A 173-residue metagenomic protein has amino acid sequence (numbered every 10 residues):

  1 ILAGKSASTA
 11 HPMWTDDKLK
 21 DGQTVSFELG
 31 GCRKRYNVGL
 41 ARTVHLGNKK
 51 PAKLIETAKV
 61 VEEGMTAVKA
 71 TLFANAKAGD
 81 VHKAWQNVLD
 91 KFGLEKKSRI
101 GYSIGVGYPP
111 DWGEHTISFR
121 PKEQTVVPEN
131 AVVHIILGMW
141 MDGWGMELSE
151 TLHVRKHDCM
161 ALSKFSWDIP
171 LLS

Functional and structural regions predicted by a protein language model:
I1-S173: Active-site neighborhoods and metal-handling regions in enzymes and metal-associated proteins
